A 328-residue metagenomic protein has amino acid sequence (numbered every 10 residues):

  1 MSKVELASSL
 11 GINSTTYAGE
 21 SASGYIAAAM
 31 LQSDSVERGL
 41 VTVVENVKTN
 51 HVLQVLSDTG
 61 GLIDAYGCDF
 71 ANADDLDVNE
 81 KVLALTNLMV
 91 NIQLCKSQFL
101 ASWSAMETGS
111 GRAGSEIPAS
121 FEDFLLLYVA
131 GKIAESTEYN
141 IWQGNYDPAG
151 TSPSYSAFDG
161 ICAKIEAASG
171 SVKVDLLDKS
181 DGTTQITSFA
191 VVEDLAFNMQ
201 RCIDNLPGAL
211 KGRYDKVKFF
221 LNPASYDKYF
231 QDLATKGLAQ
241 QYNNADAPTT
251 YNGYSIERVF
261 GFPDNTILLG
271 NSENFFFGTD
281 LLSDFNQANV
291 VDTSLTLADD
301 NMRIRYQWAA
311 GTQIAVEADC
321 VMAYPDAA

Functional and structural regions predicted by a protein language model:
M1-L56, D159-F189, E193-F197, R201 (+2 more regions): Sequence/fold signature of self-assembling virion shell proteins
T16, A134-Q143, G212-D215, A239: Intrinsically disordered or highly flexible coil/loop and linker segments, enriched in small and charged/polar residues
G24-E107, S154-A157, A163-K164: Assembly/oligomerization interface modules of large self-assembling protein complexes
M89, L126, Y214-K216, N301: Extracellular structured ligand-interaction cores
S102-W103, E138, K228-F230: Short helix/loop capping segments that flank catalytic or ligand/cofactor-binding pockets
A105-R201, A328: Alpha-helical scaffold segments that mediate packing/assembly in large oligomeric complexes
I203-K211, D215: Short, basic/hydrophobic alpha-helical segments
K218-F220: Conserved hydrophobic ligand-interaction patch in extracellular adhesion modules
